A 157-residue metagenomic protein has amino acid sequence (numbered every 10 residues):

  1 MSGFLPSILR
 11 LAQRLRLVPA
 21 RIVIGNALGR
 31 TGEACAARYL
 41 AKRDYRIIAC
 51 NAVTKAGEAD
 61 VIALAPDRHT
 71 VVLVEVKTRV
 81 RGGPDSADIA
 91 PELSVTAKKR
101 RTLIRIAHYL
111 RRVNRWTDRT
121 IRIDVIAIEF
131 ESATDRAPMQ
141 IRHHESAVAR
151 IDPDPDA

Functional and structural regions predicted by a protein language model:
M1-A52: Acidic-basic catalytic patches of nuclease active cores, encompassing PD-(D/E)XK and other metal-cofactor nuclease
R16, K77-S132: Catalytic cores of nucleic-acid endonucleases
A52-V53, D124: Residue-level "edge-of-site" marker
K55-E58: Short acidic/glycine-enriched loop/turn segments that link adjacent beta-strands
D60-A63, A127-E129: Conserved protein-kinase catalytic-loop segment immediately C-terminal to the catalytic Asp of the HRD motif
A63-R81: Active-site beta-strand-loop-beta-strand hairpin of nuclease catalytic cores that positions key catalytic residues
V71-L73, T120, I141: Structural motif
E129-A157: Short, low-complexity, polybasic intrinsically disordered segments
